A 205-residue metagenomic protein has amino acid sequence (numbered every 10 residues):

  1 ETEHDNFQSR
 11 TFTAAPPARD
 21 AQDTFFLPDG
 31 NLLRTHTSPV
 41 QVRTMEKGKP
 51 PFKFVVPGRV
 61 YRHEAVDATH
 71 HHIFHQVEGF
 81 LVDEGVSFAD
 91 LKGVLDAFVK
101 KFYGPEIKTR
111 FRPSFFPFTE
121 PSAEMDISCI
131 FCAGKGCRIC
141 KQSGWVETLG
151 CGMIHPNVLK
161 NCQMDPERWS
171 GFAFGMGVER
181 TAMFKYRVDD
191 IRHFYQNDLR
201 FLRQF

Functional and structural regions predicted by a protein language model:
E1-F205: TRNA-recognition modules of translation machinery and tRNA-sensing kinases, especially anticodon-binding
